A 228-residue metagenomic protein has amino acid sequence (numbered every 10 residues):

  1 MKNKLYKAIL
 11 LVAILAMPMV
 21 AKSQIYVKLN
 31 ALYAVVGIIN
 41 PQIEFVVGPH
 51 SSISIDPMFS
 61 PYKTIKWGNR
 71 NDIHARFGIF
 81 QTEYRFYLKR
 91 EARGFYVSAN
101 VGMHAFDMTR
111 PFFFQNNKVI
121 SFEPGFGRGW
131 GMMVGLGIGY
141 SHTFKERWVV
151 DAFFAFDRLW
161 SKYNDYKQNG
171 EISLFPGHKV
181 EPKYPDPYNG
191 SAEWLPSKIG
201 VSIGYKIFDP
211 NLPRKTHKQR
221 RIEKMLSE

Functional and structural regions predicted by a protein language model:
M1-I9: Bacterial N-terminal signal peptides that target proteins for export
M17-S23: Sec/Tat signal peptide C-region and signal peptidase I cleavage site
Q24-V36, S52-P61: Transmembrane beta-strand segments that form the barrel wall of outer-membrane beta-barrel proteins
A34-V36, S60-Y62, G102-M108, D157-Y163 (+1 more regions): Structural signature of outer-membrane beta-barrel domains
G37-P41, G78-T82, M132-I138, F156 (+1 more regions): Hydrophobic, lipid-facing positions within transmembrane beta-strands of outer-membrane proteins
F45-D151, Y205: Gram-negative (and chloroplast) outer-membrane scaffold detector with strong preference for beta-barrel transmembrane
W67, T109-F113, N164-G170, K215: Outer-membrane beta-barrel and related beta-rich outer-membrane complex signature in Gram-negative bacteria
Y87, E193-E228: Outer-membrane beta-barrel "beta-signal"
